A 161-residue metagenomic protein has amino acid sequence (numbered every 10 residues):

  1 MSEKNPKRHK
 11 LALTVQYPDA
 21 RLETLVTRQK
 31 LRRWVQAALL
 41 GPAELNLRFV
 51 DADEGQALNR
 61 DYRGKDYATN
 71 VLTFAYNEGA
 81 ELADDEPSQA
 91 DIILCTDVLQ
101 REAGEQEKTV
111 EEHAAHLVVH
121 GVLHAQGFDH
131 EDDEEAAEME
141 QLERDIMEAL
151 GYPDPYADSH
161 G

Functional and structural regions predicted by a protein language model:
M1-A114, A125-G161: An acidic/histidine-cluster motif and surrounding catalytic segment that typifies divalent-metal-assisted enzyme active
H116-V118: Conserved SAM/SAH cofactor-binding pocket of Class I
